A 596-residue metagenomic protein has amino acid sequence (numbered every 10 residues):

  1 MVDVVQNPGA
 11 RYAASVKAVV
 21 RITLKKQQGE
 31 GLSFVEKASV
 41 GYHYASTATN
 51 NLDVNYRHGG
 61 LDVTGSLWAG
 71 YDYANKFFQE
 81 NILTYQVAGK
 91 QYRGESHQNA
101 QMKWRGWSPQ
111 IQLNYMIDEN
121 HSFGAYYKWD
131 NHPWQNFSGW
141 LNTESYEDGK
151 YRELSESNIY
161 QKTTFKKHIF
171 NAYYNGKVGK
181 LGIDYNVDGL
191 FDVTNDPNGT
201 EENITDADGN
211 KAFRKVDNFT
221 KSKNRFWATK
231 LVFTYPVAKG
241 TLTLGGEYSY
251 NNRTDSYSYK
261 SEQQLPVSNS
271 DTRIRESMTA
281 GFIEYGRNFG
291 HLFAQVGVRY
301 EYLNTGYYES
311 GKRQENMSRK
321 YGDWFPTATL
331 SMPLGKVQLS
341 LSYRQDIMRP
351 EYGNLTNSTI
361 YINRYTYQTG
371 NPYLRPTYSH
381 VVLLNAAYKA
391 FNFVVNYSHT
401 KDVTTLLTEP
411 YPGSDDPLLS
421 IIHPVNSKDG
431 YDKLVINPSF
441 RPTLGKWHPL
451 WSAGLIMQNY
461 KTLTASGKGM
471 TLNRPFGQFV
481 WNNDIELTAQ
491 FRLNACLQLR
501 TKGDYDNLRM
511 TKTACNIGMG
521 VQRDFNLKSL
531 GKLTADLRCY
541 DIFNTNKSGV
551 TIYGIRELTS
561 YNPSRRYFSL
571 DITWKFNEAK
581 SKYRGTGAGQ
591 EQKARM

Functional and structural regions predicted by a protein language model:
V4, A14-K37, N50: N-terminal periplasmic accessory domains that precede and gate Gram-negative outer-membrane beta-barrel machines
L24-A38, N81, E95, W107-I111 (+7 more regions): Surface-exposed extracellular loop regions of Gram-negative outer-membrane beta-barrel proteins
A38-Y44, H58, A69-Y73, W129-P133 (+17 more regions): Transmembrane beta-strands of outer-membrane beta-barrel pores
A45-F77, G89-S138, K166-H168, G176 (+2 more regions): Transmembrane beta-barrel wall of Gram-negative outer-membrane proteins
S108-P133, S157-S310, P333, V337-Q338 (+2 more regions): Face-selective signature of the C-terminal outer-membrane beta-barrel domain
F226-K230, M278-A280, T369, R375 (+3 more regions): Outer membrane beta-barrel strand-and-loop segments of large Gram-negative receptors, especially TonB-dependent
T272-E276, N316-R319, I347-K401, S420-V435 (+1 more regions): Outer-membrane beta-barrel signature, preferentially recognizing the C-terminal barrel domain of Gram-negative
F525-M596: C-terminal beta-signal and adjacent terminal beta-strands/loops of Gram-negative outer-membrane beta-barrel proteins
